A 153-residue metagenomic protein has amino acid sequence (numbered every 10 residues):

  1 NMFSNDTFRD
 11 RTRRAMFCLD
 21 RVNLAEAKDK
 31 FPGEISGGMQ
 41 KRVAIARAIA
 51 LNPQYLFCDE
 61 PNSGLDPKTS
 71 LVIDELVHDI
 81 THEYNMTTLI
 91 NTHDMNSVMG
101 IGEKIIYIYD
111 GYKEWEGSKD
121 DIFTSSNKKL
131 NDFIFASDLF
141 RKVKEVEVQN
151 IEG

Functional and structural regions predicted by a protein language model:
R9-E26: Conserved ABC ATPase "signature" region
F31-I35, M39: Conserved ABC ATPase signature
A50-Q54: A short, proline-enriched helix->beta-strand linker immediately N-terminal to the Walker B motif in ABC-type P-loop
L56-D59: Catalytic Walker B motif of ABC-type/P-loop ATPase nucleotide-binding domains
P67-T69: Helix N-cap at the start of a conserved alpha-helix in ABC-type nucleotide-binding domains
T92-H93: H-loop/switch region of ABC-family ATPase nucleotide-binding domains
F123-G153: C-terminal boundary and immediately downstream tail of ABC-type ATPase nucleotide-binding domains
